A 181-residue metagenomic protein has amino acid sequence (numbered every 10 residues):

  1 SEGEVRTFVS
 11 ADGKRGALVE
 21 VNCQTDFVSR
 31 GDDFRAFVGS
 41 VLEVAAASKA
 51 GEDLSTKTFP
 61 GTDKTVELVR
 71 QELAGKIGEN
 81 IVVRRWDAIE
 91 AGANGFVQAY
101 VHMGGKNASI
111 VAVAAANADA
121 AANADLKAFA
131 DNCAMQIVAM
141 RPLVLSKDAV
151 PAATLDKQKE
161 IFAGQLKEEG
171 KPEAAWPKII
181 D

Functional and structural regions predicted by a protein language model:
S1-D181: N-terminal assembly/interaction segments in proteins that build large macromolecular machines
